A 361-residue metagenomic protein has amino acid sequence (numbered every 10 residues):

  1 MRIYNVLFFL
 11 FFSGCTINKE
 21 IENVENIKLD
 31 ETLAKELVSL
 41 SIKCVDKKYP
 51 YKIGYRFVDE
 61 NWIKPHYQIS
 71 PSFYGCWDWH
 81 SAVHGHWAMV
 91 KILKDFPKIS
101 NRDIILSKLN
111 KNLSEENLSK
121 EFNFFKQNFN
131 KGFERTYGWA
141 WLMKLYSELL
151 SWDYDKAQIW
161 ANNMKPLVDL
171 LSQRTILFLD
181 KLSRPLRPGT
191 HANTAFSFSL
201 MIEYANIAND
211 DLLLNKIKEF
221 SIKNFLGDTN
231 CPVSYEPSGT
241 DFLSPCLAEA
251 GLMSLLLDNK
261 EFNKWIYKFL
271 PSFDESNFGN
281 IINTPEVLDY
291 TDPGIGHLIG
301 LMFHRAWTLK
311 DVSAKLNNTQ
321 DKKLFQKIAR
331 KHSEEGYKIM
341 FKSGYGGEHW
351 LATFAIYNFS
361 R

Functional and structural regions predicted by a protein language model:
M1-F9: Sec-dependent signal peptide recognition, specifically the positively charged N-region followed immediately by
S13-G14: C-terminal motif of bacterial Sec signal peptides marking the signal peptidase cleavage site
N23-L29, K43, V83-I99, A140-K156 (+4 more regions): Well-ordered alpha-helical scaffold segments within catalytic/enzyme domains
N23-Y74: Low-complexity, Ser/Thr/Pro/Gly-enriched N-terminal "stalk/linker" regions
N26-E31, Y67-V83, N123-A140, K181-T194 (+3 more regions): Solvent-exposed loop and edge beta-strand segments that line ligand/cofactor-binding and catalytic clefts
L37-P50, W62, I104-N123, N163-R184 (+3 more regions): Long, well-ordered core segments of solenoidal/helical folds
Y67, P71, V83, I92-A208: Extended ligand-binding groove/face enriched in aromatic
E286-R361: Fungal-biased detection of long, low-complexity, Ser/Thr- and Lys/Arg-rich intrinsically disordered regions
